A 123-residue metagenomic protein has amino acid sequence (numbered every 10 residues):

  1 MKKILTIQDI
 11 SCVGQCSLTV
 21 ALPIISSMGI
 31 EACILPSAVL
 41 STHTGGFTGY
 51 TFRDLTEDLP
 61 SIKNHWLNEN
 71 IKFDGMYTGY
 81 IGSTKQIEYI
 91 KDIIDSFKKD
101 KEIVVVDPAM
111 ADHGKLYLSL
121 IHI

Functional and structural regions predicted by a protein language model:
M1-V106, M110-K115: Conserved N-terminal subdomain of the carbohydrate kinase-like
L118-S119: Alpha-helical multi-pass membrane helix bundles of inner-membrane/thylakoid proteins, especially permease cores
H122-I123: Conserved small/polar residues in nucleotide/adenosyl-binding loops
